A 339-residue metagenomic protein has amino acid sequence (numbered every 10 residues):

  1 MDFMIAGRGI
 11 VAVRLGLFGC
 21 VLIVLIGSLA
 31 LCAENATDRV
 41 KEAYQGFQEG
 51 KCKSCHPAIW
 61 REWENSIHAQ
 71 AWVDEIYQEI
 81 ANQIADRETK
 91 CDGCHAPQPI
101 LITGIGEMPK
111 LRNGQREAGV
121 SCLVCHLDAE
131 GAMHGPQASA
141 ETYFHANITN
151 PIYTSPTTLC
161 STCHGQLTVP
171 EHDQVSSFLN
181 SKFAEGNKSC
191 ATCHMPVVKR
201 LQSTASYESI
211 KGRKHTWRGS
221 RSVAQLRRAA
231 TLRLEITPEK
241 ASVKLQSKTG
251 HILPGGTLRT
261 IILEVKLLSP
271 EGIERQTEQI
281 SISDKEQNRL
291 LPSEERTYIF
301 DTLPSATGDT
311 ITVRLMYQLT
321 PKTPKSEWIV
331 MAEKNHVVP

Functional and structural regions predicted by a protein language model:
M1-D2, P99, V197: Short regulatory "switch" loops immediately downstream of catalytic or recognition motifs within protein catalytic
M1-V13: N-terminal secretory signal peptides that target proteins for export/translocation
I10, H56-I59, H68, R213 (+1 more regions): Acidic, low-complexity intrinsically disordered regions
G16-S28: Bacterial N-terminal signal peptides
L29-S155, S161-A184: Sequence context of c-type cytochrome heme-c attachment sites
E185-N187, T192, P196-P339: Short, conserved sequence motifs used for protein processing/export or organelle targeting and for catalysis
